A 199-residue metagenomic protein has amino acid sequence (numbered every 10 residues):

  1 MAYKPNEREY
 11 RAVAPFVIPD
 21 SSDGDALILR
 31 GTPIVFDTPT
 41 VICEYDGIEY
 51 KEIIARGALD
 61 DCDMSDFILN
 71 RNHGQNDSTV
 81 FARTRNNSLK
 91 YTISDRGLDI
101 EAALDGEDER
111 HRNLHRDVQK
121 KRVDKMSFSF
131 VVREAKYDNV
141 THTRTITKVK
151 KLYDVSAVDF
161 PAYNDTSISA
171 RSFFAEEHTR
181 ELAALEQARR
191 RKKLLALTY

Functional and structural regions predicted by a protein language model:
M1-R180, Y199: Signature of dsDNA virion morphogenesis modules
R180-Y199: Enriched but not universal
